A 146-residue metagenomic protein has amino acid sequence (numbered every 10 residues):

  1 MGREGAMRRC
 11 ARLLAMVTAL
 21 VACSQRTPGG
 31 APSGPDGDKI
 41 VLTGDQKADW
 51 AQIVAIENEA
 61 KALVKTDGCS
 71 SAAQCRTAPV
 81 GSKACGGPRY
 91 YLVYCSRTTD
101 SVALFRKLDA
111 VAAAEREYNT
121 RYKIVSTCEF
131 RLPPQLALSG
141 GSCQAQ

Functional and structural regions predicted by a protein language model:
M1-V21: Sec-dependent bacterial lipoprotein signal peptides
M16-V17, A62, G68, A78 (+1 more regions): Residue-level signal for mature regions of secreted extracellular proteins and peptides
S24-R26: Bacterial signal peptide processing site
P32-E59: N-terminal low-complexity, Pro/Thr/Ser-rich intrinsically disordered segments that act as propeptides or flexible
D49, I53, L108-Y118: Long amphipathic alpha-helices with heptad-repeat character, especially coiled-coil-forming segments used
A51-K65, S71-Q74: Secreted, propeptide-processed cysteine-rich mini-domains
G68-Y94: Secreted, short cysteine-rich peptides and small extracellular cysteine-rich domains stabilized by multiple disulfide
N119-Q146: Short flanking/linker segments adjacent to small metal-binding domains or redox-active Cys/His motifs
